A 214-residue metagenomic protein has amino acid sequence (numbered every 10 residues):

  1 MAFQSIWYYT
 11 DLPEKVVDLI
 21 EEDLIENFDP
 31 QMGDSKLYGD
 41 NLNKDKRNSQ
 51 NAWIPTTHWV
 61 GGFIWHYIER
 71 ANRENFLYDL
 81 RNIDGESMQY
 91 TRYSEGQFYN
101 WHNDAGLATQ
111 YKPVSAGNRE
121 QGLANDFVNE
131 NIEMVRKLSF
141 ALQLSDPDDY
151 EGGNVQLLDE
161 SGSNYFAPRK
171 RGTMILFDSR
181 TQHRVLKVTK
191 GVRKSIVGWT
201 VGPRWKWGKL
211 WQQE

Functional and structural regions predicted by a protein language model:
M1-M174, R180-E214: Fe(II)/2-oxoglutarate oxygenase catalytic core
